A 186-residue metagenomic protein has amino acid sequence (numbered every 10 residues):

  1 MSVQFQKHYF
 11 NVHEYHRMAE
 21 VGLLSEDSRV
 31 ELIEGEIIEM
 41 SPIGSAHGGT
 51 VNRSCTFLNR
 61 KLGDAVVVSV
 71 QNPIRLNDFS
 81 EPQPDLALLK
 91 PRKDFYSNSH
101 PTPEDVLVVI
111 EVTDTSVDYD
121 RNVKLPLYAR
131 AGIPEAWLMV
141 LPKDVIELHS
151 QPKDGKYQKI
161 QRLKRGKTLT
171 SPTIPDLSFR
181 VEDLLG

Functional and structural regions predicted by a protein language model:
M1-G186: Gly/Pro/Ser/Thr-rich low-complexity, intrinsically disordered segments predominantly at protein N-termini
